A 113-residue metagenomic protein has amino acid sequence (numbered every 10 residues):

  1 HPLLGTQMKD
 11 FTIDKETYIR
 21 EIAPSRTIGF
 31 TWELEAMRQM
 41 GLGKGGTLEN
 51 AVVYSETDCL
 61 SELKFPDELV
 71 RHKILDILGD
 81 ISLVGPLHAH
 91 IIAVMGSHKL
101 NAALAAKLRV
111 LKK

Functional and structural regions predicted by a protein language model:
H1-K113: C-terminal regulatory domains involved in ligand/effector binding and gene-expression control
